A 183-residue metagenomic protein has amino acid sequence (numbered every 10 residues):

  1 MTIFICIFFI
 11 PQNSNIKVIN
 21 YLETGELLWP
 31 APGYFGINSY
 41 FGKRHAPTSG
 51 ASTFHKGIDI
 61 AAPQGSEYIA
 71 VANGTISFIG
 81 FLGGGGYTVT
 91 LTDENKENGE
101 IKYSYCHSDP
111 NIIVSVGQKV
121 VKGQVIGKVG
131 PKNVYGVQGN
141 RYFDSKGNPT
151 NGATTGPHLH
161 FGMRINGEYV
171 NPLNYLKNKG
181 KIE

Functional and structural regions predicted by a protein language model:
M1-T2: Cationic-aromatic interfacial patches
I5-Y87, K96-G99, K122, K132: Surface-exposed, glycine-biased beta-strand/turn segments
T53, A70-I112, V116, N133-N151 (+1 more regions): Zn2+-dependent peptidoglycan hydrolase active-site motif and core
A61, T92-E94, R164: A generic structural motif
I112-V120, Q124, G167: Acidic, glycine-anchored pre-beta loop/turn
Q118, G139-E183: Acidic, glycine-rich catalytic/binding loops that coordinate metals and/or anionic ligands
